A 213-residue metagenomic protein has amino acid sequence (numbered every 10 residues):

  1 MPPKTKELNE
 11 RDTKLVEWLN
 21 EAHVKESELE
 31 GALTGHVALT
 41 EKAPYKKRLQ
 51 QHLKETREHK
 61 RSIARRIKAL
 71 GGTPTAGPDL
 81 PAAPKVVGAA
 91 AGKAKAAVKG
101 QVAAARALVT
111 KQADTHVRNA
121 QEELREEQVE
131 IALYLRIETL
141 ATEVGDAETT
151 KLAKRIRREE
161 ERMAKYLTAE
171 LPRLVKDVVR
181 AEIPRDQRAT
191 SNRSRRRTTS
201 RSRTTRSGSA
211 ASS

Functional and structural regions predicted by a protein language model:
P2-S213: Amphipathic alpha-helical hairpins
